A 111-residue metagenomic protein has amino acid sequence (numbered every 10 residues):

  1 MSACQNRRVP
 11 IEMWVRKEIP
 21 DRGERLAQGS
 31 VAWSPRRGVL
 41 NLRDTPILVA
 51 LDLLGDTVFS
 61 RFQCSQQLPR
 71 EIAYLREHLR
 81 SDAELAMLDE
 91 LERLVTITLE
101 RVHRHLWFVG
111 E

Functional and structural regions predicted by a protein language model:
M1-E111: Acidic (Asp/Glu-rich) sequence patches and key acidic residues that form negatively charged surfaces used
